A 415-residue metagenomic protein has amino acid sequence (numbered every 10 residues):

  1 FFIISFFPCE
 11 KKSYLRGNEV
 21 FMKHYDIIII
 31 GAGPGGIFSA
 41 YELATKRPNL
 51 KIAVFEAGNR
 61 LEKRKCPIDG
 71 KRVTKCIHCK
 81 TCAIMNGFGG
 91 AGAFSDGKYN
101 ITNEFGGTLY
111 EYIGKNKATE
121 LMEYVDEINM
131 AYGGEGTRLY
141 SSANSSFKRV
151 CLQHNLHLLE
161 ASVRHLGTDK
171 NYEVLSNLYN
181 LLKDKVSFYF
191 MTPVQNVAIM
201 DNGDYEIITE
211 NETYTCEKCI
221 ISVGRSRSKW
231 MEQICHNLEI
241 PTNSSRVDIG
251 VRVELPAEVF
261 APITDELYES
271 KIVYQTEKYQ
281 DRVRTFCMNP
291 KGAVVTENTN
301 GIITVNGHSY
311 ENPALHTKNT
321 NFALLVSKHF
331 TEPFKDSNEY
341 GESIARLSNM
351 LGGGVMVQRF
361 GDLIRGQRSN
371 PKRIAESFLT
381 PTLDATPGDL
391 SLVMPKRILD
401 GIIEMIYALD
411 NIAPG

Functional and structural regions predicted by a protein language model:
F2-S5: Short terminal hydrophobic/aromatic SLiMs and anchors at protein ends
V20: Ligand/cofactor-recognition surfaces for anionic moieties
K23-G106, A143-S145, R149-G415: Residues forming the flavin
G87-T137: Dinucleotide-binding Rossmann-like beta1-alpha1 core, especially the glycine-rich loop that anchors the ADP
